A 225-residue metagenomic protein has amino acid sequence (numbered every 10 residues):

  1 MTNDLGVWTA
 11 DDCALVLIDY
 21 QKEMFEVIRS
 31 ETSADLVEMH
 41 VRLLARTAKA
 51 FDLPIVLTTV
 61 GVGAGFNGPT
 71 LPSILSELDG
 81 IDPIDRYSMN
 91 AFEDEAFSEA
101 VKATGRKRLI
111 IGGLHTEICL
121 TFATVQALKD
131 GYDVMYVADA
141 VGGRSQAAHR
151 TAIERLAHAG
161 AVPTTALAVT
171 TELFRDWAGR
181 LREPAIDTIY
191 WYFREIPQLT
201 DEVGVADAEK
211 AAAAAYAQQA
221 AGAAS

Functional and structural regions predicted by a protein language model:
M1-Y87, A103, R150-A157, A161-P163 (+1 more regions): Active-site acidic carboxylates
R42, G68, E95, E117-T121: Glycine-rich phosphate-binding loop at the start of an alpha helix
V60-G61, S88, D139-G142, A168-V169: Short, ordered loop/turn segments at secondary-structure junctions
F66, F92, C119, S145 (+1 more regions): Short secondary-structure boundary/hinge segments and terminal tails
R86-E99: Short phosphate-binding loop-to-helix
V101-K107: Glycine-rich phosphate-binding loop signature in dinucleotide/nucleotide-binding domains
R108-A166: A contiguous pocket-lining binding segment that forms or flanks enzyme active sites
